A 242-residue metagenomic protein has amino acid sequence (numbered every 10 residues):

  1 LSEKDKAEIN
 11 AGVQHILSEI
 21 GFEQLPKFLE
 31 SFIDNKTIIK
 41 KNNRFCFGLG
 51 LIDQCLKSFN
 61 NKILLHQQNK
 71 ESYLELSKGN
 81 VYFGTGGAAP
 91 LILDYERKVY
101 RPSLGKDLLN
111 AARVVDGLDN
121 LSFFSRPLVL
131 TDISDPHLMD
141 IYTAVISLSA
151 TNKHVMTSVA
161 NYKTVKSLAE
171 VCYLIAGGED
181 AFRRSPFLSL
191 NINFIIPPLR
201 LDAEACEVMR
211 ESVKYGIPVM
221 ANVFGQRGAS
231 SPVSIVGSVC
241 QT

Functional and structural regions predicted by a protein language model:
L1-K106: Acidic/polar, glycine-rich intrinsically disordered N-terminal extensions of enzymes
P102-T242: Helix-rich catalytic cores of soluble enzyme domains
